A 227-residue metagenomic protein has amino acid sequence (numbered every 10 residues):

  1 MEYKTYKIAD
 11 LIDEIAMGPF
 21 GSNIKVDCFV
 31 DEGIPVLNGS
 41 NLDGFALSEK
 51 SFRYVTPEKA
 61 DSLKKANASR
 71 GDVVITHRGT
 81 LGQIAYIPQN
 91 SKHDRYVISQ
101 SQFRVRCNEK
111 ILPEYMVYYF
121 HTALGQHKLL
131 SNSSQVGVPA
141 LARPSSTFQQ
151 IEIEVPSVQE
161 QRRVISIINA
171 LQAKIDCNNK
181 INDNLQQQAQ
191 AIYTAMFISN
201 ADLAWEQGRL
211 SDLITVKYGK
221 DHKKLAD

Functional and structural regions predicted by a protein language model:
M1-F20, E152-H222: Non-catalytic DNA-recognition/assembly elements of restriction-modification systems
E2, R95-F103, S134-I165: A short glycine-rich beta-alpha junction/loop motif
T5-V26, S40-V73, S211-D227: Sequence-specific dsDNA recognition surfaces
Y6, E114, Y118, T122-A123 (+3 more regions): Residues on a specific face of well-ordered alpha-helices
F29-V30, Y96: Extracellular/periplasmic catalytic domains that process cell-envelope and extracellular macromolecules
G33, S51, S99-S101: A generic structural signal for short beta-strands and their flanking turns/coil linkers
N38-G39, P57-G125, G137-V138: A short beta-sheet element
